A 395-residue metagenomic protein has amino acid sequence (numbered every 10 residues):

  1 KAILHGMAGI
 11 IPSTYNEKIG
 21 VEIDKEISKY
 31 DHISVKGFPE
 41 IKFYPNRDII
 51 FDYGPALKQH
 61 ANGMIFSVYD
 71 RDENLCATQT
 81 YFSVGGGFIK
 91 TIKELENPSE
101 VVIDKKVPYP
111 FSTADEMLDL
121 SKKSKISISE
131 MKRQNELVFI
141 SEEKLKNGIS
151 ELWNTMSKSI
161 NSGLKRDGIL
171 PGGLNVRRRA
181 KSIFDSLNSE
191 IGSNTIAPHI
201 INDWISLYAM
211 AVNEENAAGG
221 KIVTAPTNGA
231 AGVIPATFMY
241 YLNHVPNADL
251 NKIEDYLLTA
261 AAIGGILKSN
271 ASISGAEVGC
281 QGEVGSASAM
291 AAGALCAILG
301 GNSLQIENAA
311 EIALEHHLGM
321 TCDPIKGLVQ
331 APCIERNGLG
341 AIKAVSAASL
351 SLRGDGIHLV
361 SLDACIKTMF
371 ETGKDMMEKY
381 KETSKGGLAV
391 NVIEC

Functional and structural regions predicted by a protein language model:
K1-L4, P226-P235, Q281-A292: FAD-binding core of FAD-dependent oxidoreductases, characterized by glycine-rich FAD pyrophosphate-binding loops
A2, E22, P39, N46-D48 (+3 more regions): N-terminal loops that bind phosphate or other acidic moieties and the adjacent beta-alpha structural core
H5, P235-N243, M290-L299, S346-L350: Short glycine/serine- and small hydrophobic-enriched flexible loop segments
I11-S193: C-terminal regulatory domains involved in ligand/effector binding and gene-expression control
S13-N16, Y241-Y256, I298-A309: Phosphate-handling active-site elements
V21-E22, G293-C395: Functionally critical mobile loop/hinge segments
F139-G279, G387-C395: Accessory "access/gating" subregions that flank catalytic or transport cores
S274-V278, E283-S303: C-terminal structural cap/anchor segments
